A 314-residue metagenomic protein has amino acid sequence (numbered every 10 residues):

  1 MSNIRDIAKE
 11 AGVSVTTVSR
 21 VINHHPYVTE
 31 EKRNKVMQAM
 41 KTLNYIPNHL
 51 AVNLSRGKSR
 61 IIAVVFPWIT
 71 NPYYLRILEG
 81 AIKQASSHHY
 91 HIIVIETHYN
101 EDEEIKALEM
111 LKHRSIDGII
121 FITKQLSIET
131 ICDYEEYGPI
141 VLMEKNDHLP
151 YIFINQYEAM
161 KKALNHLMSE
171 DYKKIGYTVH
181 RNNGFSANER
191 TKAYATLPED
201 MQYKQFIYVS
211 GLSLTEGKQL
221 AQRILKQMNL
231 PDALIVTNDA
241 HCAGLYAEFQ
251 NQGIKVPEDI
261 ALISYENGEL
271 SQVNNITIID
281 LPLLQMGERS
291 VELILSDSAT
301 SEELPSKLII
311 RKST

Functional and structural regions predicted by a protein language model:
M1-R60: N-terminal helix-turn-helix DNA-binding module of bacterial transcription factors
S2, K41-E79, H88, H98 (+1 more regions): N-terminal helix-turn-helix/winged-helix DNA-binding helices and compositionally similar short basic alpha-helical
P67-R76, V94-D102, I152-K162, Y177-Q222 (+4 more regions): Hinge/beta->alpha junction and helix N-cap segments in small-molecule ligand-binding domains
K83-I128: Central regulatory/effector-binding core of bacterial HTH transcription factors
L108, I116-I122, G176-V179, I207-Y208 (+2 more regions): Periplasmic-binding protein-like
F121-K161, A240, E266-I276: Flexible loop/hinge segments that line or gate small-molecule binding clefts
K226-A233, T237-T314: Flexible loop/turn connectors
